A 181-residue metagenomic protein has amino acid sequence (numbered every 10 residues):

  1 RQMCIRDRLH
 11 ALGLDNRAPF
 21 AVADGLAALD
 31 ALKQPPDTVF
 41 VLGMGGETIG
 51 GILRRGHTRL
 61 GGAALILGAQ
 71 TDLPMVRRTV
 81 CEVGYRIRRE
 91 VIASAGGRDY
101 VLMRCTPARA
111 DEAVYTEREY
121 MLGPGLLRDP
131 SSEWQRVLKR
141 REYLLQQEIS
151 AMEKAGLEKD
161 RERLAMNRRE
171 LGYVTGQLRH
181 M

Functional and structural regions predicted by a protein language model:
R1-C4: Short, small-residue-biased leader/transition segments that mark boundaries at the very start of proteins
R6-Q34: S-adenosyl-L-methionine
L29-D30, P35-T38, L42, E47-M181: Class I S-adenosyl-L-methionine
